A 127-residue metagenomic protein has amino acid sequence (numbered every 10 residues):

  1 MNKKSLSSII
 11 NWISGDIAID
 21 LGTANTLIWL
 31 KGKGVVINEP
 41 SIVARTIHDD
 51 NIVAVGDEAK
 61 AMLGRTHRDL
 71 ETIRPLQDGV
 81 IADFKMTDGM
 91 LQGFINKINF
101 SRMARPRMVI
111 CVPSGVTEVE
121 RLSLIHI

Functional and structural regions predicted by a protein language model:
M1-I125: Nucleotide/phosphate-binding catalytic cleft detector across ATP-hydrolyzing and phosphate-transferring enzymes
